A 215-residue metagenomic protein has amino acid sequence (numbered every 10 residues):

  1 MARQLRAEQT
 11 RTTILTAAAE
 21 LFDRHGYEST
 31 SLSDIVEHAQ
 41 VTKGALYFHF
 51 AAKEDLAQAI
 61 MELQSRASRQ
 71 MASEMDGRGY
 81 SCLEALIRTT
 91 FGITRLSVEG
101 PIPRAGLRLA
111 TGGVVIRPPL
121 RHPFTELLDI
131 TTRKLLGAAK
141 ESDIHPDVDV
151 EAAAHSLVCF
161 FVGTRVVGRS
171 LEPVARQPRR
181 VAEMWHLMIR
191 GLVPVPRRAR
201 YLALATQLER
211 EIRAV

Functional and structural regions predicted by a protein language model:
M1-H25, S29-V41, E54-Q58, A67: Basic, helix-initiating cap at the start of DNA-binding domains
G44: Key DNA-contact positions within bacterial/archaeal DNA-binding proteins
Y47-F50, E54: A short His-aromatic
A59, R66, Q70-P103, V150 (+1 more regions): Hydrophobic alpha-helical connector segments
M75, R104, T164, G168-L171: Secondary-structure edge/capping motif, primarily at the C-terminal ends of alpha-helices and the immediately following
E84, P119-E126, K140-S156, A175-E183: All-alpha amphipathic helical-bundle segments outside canonical DNA-binding/catalytic cores that form hydrophobic
F91-I144, V148: Short secondary-structure transition hinges
L128-D129, R133-E141, L171-V215: C-terminal peripheral helix-coil segments that are non-catalytic and often amphipathic
